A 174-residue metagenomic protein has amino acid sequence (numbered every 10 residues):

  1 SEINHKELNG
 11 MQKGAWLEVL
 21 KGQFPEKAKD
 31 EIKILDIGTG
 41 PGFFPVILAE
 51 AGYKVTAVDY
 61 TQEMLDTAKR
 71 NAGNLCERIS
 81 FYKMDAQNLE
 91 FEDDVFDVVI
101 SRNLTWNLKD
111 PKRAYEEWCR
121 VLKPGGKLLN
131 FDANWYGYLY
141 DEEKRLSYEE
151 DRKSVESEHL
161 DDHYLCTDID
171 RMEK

Functional and structural regions predicted by a protein language model:
S1-D30, F43-I47, T67: Conserved class I S-adenosyl-L-methionine
L35-I37, P41-N88: Class I SAM-dependent methyltransferase SAM/SAH-binding core
E63, L108-R113, Y138: Short N-terminal helix/helix-N-cap motif within the alpha/beta-hydrolase-1
Q87-V98: A short acidic, Gly/Pro-enriched loop at the edge of an enzyme's catalytic core that lines a small-molecule cofactor
V98-P111: A short SAM/SAH-binding and catalytic strip from SAM-dependent methyltransferases
K112-P124: A short glycine-rich, Lys/Arg-flanked "PGG" loop and its adjoining helix->strand segment in the class I
K127-H163: Conserved class I S-adenosyl-L-methionine
K174: Short alpha-helix
